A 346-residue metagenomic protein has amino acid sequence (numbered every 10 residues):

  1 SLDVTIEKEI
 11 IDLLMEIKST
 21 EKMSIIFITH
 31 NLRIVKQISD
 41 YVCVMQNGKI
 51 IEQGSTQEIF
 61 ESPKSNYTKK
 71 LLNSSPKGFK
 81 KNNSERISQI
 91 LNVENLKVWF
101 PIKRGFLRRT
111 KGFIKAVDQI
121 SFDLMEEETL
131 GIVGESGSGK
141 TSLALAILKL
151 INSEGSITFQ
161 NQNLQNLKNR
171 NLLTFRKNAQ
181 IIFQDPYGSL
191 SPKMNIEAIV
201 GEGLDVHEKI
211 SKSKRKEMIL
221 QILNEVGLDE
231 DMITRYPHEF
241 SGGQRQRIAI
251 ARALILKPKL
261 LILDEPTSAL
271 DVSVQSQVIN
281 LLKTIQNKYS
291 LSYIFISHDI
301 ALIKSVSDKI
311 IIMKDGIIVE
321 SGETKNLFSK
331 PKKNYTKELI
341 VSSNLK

Functional and structural regions predicted by a protein language model:
V35-Q37, I303-S305: A short, surface-exposed alpha-helical micro-motif characterized by mixed small hydrophobic and charged/polar residues
I50-G54, S62, S321-G322: ABC ATPase "signature
E58-P63, F106-K111, L164-Q180, V206 (+1 more regions): ABC ATPase NBD coupling module
G155-L164: Conserved ABC transporter NBD signature motif
S213-D231, I340-V341: Conserved ABC ATPase "signature" region
I255-K259: A short, proline-enriched helix->beta-strand linker immediately N-terminal to the Walker B motif in ABC-type P-loop
